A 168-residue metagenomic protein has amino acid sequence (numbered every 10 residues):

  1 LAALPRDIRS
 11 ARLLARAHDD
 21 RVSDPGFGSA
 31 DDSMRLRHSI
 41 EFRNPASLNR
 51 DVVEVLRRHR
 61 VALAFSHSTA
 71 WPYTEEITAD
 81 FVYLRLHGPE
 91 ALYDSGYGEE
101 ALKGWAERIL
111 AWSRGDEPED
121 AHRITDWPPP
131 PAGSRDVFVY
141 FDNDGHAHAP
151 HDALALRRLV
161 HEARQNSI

Functional and structural regions predicted by a protein language model:
L1-I168: Residues lining hydrophobic/aromatic ligand-binding pockets adjacent to catalytic sites
